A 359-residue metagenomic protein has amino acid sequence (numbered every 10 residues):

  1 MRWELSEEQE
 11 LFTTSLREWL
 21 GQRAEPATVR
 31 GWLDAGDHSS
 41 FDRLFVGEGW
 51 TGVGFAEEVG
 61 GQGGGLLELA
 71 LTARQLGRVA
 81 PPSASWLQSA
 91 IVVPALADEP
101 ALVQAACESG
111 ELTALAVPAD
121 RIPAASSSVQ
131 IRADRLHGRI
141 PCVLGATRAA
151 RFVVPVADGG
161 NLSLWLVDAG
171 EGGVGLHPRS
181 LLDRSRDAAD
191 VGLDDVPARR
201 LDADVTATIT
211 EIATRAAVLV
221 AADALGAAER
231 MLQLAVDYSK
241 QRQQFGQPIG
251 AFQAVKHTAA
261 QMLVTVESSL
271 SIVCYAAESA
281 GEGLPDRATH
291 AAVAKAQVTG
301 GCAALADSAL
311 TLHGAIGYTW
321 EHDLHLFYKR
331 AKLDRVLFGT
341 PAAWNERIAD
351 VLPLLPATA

Functional and structural regions predicted by a protein language model:
M1-V79, T214-A359: Alpha-helical interface subdomain recognition
G63-T72, C107, I122-A125, V196-P197: Structural signature of FAD isoalloxazine-binding scaffolds in flavoprotein oxidoreductases
S83-P100: N-terminal glycine-rich flavin-associated loop
E108-I122: A short, Trp-centered hydrophobic/proline-enriched beta-strand micro-motif
S109-E111, A125, R148-A150, N161 (+5 more regions): A generic structural signal for well-ordered coil/turn residues at beta-strand boundaries that shape enzyme active-site
A124-S126, C142-G145, A169-D202, A207: Flexible, small-/acidic-enriched active-site or ligand-binding loops
A125-H137: Cytochrome P450 C-terminal beta-domain/meander region
H137-G175: A short core secondary-structure module
